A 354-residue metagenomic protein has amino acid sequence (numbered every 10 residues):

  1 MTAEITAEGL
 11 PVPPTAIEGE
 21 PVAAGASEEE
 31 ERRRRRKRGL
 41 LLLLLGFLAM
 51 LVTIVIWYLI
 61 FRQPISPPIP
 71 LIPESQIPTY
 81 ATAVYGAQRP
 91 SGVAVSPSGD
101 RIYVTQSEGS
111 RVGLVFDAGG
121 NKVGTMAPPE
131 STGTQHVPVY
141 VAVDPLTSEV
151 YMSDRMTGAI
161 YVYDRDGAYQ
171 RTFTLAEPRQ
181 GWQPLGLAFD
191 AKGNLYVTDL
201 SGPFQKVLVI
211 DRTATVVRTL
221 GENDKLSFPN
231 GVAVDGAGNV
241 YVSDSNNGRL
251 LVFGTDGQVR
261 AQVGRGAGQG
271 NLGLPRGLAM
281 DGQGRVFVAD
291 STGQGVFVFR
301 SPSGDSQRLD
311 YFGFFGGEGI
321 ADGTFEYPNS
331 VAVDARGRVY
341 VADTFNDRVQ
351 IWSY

Functional and structural regions predicted by a protein language model:
M1-E30: N-terminal intrinsically disordered, acidic low-complexity segments at the extreme N-terminus
I56-I77: Blade/loop signatures of beta-propeller domains
P78-Y85, K122-T132, Y169-E177, V216-E222 (+2 more regions): A short beta-strand motif characteristic of beta-propeller blades
Y85-S98, S131-L146, P178-A191, N223-A237 (+2 more regions): Beta-rich, blade/repeat-based domains predominating in secreted/periplasmic proteins but also intracellular
R101-V104, E149-Y151, N194-Y196, N239-Y241 (+2 more regions): Conserved beta-propeller blade signature
S107-E108, R155, L200-G202, S245-N246 (+3 more regions): Short loop/turn segments immediately following the C-termini of beta-strands
D117-N121, D164-A168, I210-T215, G254-Q258 (+2 more regions): Short loop/turn segments that connect beta-strands within beta-propeller blades
E326-Y354: Blade-level signature of beta-propeller repeat domains, shared across WD40, Kelch, NHL, RCC1 and BNR/Asp-box propellers
